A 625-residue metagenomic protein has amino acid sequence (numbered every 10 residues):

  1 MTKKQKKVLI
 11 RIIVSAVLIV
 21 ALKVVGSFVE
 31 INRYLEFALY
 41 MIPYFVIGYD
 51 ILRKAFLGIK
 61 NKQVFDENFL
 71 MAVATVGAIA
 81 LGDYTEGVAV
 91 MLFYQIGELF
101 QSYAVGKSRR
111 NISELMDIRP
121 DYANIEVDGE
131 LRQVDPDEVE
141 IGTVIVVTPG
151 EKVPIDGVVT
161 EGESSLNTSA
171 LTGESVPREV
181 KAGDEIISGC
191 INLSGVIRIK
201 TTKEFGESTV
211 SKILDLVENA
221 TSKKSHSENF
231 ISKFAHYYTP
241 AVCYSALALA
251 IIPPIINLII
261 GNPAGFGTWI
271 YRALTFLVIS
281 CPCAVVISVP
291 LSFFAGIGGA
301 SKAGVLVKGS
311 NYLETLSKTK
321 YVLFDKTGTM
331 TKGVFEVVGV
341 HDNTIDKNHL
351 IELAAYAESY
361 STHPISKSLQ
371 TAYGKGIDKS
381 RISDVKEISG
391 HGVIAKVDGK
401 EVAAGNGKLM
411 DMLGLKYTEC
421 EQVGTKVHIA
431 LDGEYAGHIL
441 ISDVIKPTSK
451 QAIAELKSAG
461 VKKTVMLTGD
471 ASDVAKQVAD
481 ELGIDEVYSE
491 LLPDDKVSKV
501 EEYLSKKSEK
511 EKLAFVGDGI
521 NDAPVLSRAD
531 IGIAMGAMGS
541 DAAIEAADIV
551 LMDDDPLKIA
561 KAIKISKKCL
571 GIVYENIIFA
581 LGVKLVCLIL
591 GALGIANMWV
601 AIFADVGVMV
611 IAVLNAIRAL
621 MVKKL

Functional and structural regions predicted by a protein language model:
M1-V14, Y238: N-terminal membrane topogenic signal
A16-V17, N229-I260, R272-F293, Y574-F603: Bilayer-spanning, highly hydrophobic alpha-helical transmembrane segments
K23, Y40-E126, E138-I145, K152 (+5 more regions): Actuator/coupling domain of P-type ATPases
F56-D66, Y103-S113, L291-S310, A619-L625: Juxtamembrane helix-loop transition segments at the membrane interface in multi-pass membrane proteins
E67-A72, L171, Y271, C281-A357 (+1 more regions): Conserved catalytic phosphorylation-site environment of P-type ATPases
S245, K506-K510, A547, M552-L625: Membrane-embedded transport module
V337-K463, S472, I484-V500: P-type ATPase nucleotide-binding
G399, T425, L431-E575: Conserved ATP-binding TGD loop and adjacent catalytic N/P-domain core of P-type ATPases
